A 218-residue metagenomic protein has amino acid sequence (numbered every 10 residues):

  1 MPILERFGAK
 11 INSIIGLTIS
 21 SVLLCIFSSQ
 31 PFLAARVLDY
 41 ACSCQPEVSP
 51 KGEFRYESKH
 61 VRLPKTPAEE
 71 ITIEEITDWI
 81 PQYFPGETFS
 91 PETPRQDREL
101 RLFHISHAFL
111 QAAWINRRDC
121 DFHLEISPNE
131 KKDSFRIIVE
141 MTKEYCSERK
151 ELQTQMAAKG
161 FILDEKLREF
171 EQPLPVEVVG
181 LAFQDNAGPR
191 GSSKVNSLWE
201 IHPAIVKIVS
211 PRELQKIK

Functional and structural regions predicted by a protein language model:
M1-I11: N-terminal secretory signal peptides that target proteins for export/translocation
S13, I26-F27, E99, Q172: Residues at the start of alpha-helices and the adjacent loop-to-helix junctions
G16-S29: Bacterial N-terminal signal peptides
A35-K218: OB-fold and OB-like single-stranded nucleic-acid-recognition modules and their adjacent interaction interfaces
